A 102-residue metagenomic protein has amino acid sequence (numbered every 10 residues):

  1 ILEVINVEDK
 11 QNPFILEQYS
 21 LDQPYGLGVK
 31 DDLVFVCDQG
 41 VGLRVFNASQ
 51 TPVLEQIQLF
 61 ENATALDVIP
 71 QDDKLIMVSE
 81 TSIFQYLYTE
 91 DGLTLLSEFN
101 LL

Functional and structural regions predicted by a protein language model:
I1-L102: Feature marking well-ordered beta-strand scaffolds used for ligand recognition
